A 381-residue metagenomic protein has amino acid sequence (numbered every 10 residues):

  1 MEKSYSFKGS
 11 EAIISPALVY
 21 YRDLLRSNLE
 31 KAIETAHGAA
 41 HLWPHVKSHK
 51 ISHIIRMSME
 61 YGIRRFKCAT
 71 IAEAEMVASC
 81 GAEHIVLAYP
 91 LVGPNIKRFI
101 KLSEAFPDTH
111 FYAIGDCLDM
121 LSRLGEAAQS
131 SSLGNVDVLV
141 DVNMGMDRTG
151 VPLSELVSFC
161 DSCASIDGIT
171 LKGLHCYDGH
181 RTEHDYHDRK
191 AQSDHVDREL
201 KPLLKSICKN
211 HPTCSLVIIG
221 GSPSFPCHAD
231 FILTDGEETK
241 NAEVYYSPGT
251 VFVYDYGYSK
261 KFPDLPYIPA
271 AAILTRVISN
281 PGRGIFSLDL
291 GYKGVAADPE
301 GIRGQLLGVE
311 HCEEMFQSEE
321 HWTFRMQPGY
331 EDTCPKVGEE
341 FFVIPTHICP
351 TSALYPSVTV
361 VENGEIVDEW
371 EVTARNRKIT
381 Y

Functional and structural regions predicted by a protein language model:
E2-Y20: Generic N-terminal amphipathic, Lys/Arg-enriched alpha-helix
E2-Y5, L24-I54: N-terminal glycine-rich anion-binding loops that anchor highly charged ligand groups
L25, K47, V77, V140 (+5 more regions): Conserved, mostly hydrophobic/aromatic
H45-Y186: Active-site-proximal beta-alpha core segment in soluble small-molecule metabolic enzymes
A127-G134, N143-Y258, F262: Active-site loop/helix belt of alpha/beta enzymes
F225-G308: Active-site loop ensemble at the mouth of alpha/beta enzyme cores that anchors a bound cofactor
P281-Y381: C-terminal accessory subdomain/extension
